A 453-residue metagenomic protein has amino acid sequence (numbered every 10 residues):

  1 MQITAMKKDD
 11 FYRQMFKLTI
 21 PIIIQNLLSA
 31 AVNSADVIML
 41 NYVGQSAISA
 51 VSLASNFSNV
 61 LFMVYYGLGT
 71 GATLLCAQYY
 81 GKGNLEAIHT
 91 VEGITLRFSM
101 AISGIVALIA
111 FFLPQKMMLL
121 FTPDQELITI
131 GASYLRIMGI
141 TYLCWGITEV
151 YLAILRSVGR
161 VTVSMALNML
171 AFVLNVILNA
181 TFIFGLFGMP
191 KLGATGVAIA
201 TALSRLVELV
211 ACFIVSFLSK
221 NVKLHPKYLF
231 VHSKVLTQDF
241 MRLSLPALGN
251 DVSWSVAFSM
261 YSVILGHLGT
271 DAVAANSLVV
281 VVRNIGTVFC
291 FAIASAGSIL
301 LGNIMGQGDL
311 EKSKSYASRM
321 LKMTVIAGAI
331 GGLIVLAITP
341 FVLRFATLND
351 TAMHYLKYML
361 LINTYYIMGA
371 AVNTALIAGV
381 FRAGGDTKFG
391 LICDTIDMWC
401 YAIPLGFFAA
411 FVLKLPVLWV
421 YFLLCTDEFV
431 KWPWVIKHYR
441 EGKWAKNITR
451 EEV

Functional and structural regions predicted by a protein language model:
M1-T19, C76-T141, M189-S244, L301-I367 (+1 more regions): Short alpha-helical transmembrane segments in multi-pass integral membrane proteins
K17-D36, I137, T148, A171 (+5 more regions): Transmembrane helical elements of multi-pass membrane transporters/channels
I22, N26, V37-I38, S55 (+17 more regions): Transmembrane alpha-helix boundary and packing residues in multipass membrane permease domains and related
I23, L27, A31, A35 (+17 more regions): Generic alpha-helical transmembrane segments of integral inner-membrane proteins, especially permease/transport modules
L27, A31-S49, K116-Q125, T181-L192 (+4 more regions): Helix-terminus/linker motif at the lipid-water interface of multi-pass membrane proteins
L40-N59, E126-I130, A194-G196, L236-L243 (+4 more regions): Interfacial/gating helices of multi-pass transporter permease domains
I48-L108, W145-S164, S262, A275-T339 (+1 more regions): Small-residue-rich hydrophobic transmembrane alpha-helices
G69, M138-S157, S164-F172, V197-C212 (+5 more regions): Short runs within selected transmembrane alpha-helices of multi-pass transporters and secretion channels
